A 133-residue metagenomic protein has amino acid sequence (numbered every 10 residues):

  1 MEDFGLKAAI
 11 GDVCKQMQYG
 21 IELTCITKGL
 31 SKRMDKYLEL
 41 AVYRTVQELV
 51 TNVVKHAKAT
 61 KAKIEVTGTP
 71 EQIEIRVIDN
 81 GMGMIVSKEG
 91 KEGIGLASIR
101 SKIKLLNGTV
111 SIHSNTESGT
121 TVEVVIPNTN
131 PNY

Functional and structural regions predicted by a protein language model:
M1-Y133: Coiled-coil dimerization/phosphotransfer module
